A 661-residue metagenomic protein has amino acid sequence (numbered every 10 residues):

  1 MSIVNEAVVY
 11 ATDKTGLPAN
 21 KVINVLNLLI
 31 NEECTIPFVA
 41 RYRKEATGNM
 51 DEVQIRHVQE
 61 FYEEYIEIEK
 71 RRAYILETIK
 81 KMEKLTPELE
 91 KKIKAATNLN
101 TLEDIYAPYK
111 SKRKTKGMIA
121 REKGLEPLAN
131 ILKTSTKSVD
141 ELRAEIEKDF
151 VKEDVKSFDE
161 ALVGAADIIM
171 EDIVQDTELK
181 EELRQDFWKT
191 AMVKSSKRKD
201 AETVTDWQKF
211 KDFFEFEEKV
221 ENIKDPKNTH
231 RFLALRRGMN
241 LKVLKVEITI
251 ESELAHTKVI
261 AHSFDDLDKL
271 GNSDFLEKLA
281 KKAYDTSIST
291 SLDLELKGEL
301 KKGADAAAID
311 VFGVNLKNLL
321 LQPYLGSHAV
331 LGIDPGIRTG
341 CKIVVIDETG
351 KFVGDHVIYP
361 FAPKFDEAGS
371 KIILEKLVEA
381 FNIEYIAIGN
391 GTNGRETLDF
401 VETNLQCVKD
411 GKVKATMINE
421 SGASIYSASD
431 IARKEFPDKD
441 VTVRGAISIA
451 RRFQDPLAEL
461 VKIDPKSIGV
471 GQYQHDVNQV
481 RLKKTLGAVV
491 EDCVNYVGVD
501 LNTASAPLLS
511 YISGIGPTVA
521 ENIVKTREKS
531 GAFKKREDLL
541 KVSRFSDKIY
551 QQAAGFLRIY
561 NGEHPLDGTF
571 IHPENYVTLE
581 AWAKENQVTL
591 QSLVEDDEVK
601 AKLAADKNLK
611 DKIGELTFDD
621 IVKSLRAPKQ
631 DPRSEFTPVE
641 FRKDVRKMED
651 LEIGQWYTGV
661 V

Functional and structural regions predicted by a protein language model:
M1, T15, L29, F61-Y65 (+19 more regions): Hydrophobic alpha-helical scaffolding
M1-I23: Generic start-of-chain signal for non-secretory N-termini
A11, C34-N49: Feature marking long nucleic-acid-engaging regions of large polymerase/nuclease enzymes
V22-N31, R527: Short, amphipathic alpha-helical "recognition" segments used to contact nucleic acids or chromatin
I36, M50-V155, G354, Y496-E635 (+2 more regions): Accessory alpha-helical DNA-binding modules that contact the DNA backbone or grooves
Q54-H57, E64, I68-G332, R338-K439 (+1 more regions): Duplex nucleic acid-engaging cores and interfaces of nucleic-acid transaction enzymes
V243, D274-F275, A283-S291, K414-D500 (+4 more regions): OB-fold/S1-family RNA-binding modules
